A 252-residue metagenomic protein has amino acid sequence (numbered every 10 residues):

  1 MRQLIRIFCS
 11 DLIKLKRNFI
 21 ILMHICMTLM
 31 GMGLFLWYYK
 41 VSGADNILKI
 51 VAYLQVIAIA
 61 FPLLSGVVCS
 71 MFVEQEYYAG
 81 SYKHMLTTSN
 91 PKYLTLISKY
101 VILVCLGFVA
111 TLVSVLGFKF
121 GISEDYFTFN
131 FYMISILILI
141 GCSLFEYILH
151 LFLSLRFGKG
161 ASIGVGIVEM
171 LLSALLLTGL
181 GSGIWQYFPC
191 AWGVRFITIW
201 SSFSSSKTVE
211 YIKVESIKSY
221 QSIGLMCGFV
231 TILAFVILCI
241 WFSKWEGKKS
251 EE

Functional and structural regions predicted by a protein language model:
M1-I25, K248-E251: Aromatic- and glycine-rich beta-strand/loop motifs that create alpha-glucan
M1-S10, I47-Y53, Q75-T87, T111-L112 (+2 more regions): Hydrophobic alpha-helical transmembrane segments
F19, M23, L94, K99 (+1 more regions): Residue-level recognition of membrane-helix boundary sites in multi-pass small-molecule transporters
L29-L64, C69-S70, S98-A161, G166-I167 (+2 more regions): Secretory targeting signals
A44, E169-K249: Terminal transmembrane helical anchor/hairpin motif
S70-V104: Helix-loop-helix units of permease transmembrane domains in multi-pass membrane transporters, especially ABC
